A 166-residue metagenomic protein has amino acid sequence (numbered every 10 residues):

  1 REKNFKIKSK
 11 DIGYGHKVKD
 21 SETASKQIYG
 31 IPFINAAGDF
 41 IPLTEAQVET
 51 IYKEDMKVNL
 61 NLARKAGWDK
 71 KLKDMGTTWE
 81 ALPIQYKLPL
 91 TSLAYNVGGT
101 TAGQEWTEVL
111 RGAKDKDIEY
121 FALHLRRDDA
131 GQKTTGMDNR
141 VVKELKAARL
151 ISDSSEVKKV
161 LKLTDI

Functional and structural regions predicted by a protein language model:
E2-N35: Short, surface-exposed glycine/acidic/tryptophan-bearing loops
K3-K6, A81-Y86: Extracellular/periplasmic catalytic domains that process cell-envelope and extracellular macromolecules
I12, L90-T91, F121, E144: Residue-level detector of buried hydrophobic side-chain packing in well-ordered secondary-structure elements
H16-V18, A94, L125: A mature extracytoplasmic/lumenal domain signature
K26-G76, P83-E105: Alpha-helical segment that forms one wall of the substrate-binding/catalytic cleft in peptidoglycan-active domains
G99-I166: Long, amphipathic alpha-helical surface segments
